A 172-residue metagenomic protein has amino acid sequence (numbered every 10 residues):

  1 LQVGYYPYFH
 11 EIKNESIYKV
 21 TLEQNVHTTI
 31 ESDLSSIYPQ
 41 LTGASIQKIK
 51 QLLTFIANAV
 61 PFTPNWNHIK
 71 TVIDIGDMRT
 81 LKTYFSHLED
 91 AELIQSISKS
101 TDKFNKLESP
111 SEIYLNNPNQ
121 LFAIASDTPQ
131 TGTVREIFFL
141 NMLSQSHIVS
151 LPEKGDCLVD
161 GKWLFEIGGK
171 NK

Functional and structural regions predicted by a protein language model:
L1-Y5: Amphipathic alpha-helical segments of the small helical/lid subdomains adjacent to P-loop NTPase cores
Y6-G155: Accessory nucleic acid-recognition modules appended to NTPase machines
F139, L143, C157-K172: Conserved catalytic cores of phosphodiester-cleaving nucleases, focusing on short active-site segments
